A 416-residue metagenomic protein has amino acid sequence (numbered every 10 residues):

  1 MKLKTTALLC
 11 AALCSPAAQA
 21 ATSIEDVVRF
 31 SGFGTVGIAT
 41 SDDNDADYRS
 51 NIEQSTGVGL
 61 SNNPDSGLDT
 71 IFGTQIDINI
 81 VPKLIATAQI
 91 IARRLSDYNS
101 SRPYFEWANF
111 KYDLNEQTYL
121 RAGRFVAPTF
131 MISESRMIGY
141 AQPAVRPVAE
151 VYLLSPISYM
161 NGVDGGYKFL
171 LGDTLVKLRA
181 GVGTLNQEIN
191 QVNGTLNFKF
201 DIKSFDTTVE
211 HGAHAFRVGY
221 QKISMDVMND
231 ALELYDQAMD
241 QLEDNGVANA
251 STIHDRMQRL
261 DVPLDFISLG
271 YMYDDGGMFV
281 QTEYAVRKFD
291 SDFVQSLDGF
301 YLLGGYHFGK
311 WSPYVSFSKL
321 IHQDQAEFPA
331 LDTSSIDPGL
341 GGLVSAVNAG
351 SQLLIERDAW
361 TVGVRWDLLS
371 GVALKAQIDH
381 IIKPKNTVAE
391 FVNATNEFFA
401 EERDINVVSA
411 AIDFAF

Functional and structural regions predicted by a protein language model:
M1-A20: Gram-negative bacterial Sec-dependent N-terminal signal peptides
T22-Q54, N406: Transmembrane beta-strand segments of Gram-negative outer membrane beta-barrel proteins
S23-I24, D43-D45, S61, K111 (+2 more regions): Outer-membrane beta-barrel pore domains
V27-F30, G37-S41, N62-E188, K199-K203 (+3 more regions): Outer membrane beta-barrel
A39-G57, A141-V148, P156, L185-E188 (+3 more regions): Outer-membrane pore/translocation modules
N44-N51, E134-Y140, F328-T333: Short, flexible, mixed-charge acidic loops at enzyme active sites
P64-D65, L153-P156, T195-L196, Q258-D261 (+1 more regions): Short Gly/Pro-enriched turn/cap motifs at secondary-structure boundaries
Y98-R102, Q191-T195, D292-Q295: Short, solvent-exposed loop/turn segments at secondary-structure boundaries
